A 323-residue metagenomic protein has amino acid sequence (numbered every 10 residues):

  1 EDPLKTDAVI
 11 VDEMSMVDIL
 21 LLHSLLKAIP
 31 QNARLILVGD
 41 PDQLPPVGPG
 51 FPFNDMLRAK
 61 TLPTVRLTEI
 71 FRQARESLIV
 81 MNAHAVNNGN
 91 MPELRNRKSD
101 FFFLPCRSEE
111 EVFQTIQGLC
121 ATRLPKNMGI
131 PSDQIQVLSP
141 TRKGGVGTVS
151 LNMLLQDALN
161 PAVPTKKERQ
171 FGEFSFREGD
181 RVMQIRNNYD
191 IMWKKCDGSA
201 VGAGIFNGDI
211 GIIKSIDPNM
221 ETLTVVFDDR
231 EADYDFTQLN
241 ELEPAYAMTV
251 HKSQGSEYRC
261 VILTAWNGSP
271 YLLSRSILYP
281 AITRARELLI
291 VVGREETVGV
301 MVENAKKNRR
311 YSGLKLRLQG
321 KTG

Functional and structural regions predicted by a protein language model:
E1-H23, K27, E69-I70: Conserved P-loop NTPase motor core of helicases/translocases
E1-L4, K27-N32, L57-T61, A74 (+3 more regions): Conserved catalytic network of the ASCE P-loop NTPase/AAA+ motor domain
K5-V9, N32-I36, E287-I290: Loop/turn-to-beta-strand initiation segments
T6-V17, P41-D42, S253, Y258 (+1 more regions): Conserved Walker B
A8-D12, L138, M183, I262-T264 (+1 more regions): Structural motif
D12, D40, L67, G211 (+1 more regions): Divalent metal-coordination and catalytic microenvironments
A33, V38-A203: Conserved helicase motor core of P-loop NTPases
N88, C196, N207-G323: C-terminal accessory regions
